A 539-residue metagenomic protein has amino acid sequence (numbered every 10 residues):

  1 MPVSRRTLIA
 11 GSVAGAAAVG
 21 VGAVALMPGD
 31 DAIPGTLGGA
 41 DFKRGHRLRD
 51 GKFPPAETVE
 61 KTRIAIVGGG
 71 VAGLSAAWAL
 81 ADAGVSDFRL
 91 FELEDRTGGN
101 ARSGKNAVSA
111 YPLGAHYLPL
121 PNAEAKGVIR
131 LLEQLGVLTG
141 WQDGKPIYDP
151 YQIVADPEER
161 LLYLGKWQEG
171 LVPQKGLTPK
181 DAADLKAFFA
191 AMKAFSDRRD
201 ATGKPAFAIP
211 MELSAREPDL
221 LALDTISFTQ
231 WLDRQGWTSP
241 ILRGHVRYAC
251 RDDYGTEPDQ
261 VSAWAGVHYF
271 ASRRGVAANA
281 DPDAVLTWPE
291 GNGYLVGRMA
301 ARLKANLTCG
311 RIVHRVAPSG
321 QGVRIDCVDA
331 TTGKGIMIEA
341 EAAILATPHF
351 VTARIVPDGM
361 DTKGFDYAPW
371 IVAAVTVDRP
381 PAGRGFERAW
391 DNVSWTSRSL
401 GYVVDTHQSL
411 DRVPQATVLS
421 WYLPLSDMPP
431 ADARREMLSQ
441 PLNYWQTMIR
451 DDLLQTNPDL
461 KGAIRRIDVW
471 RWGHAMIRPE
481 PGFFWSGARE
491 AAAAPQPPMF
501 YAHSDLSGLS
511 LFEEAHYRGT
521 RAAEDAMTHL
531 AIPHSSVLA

Functional and structural regions predicted by a protein language model:
M1-R63, D82: Extreme N-terminal leader/targeting segments of oxidoreductases
P28-F53, P157, L164, G170-G176 (+2 more regions): Conserved flavin/dinucleotide-binding core of flavoenzymes
G68-G70: Glycine-rich Rossmann-fold phosphate-binding loop(s) that bind the pyrophosphate of adenine dinucleotide cofactors
G73: N-terminal Rossmann-fold NAD(P) dinucleotide-binding loop
A81-G104: Glycine-rich FAD pyrophosphate-binding loop
V108-F195: Dinucleotide-binding Rossmann-like beta1-alpha1 core, especially the glycine-rich loop that anchors the ADP
D197-R315, G322: Active-site/ligand-binding neighborhood in enzyme catalytic cores
A305, C309-L419, T456: Mid-domain catalytic core of redox enzymes that form a hydrophobic substrate pocket/lid adjacent to a catalytic redox
